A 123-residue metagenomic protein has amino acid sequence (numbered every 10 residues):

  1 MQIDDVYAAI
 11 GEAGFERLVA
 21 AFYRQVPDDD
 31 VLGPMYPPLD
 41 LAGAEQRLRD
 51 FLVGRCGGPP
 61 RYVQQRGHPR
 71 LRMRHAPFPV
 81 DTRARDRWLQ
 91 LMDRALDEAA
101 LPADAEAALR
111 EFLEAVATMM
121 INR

Functional and structural regions predicted by a protein language model:
M1-D4, E16, A20-D97, R110 (+1 more regions): Heme-based O2/NO sensor domains and their adjacent alpha-helical segments, primarily globin folds but also including
V6-A8: Short, motif-level signal for alpha-helix interfacial/capping segments enriched in acidic residues and aromatics/proline
G11-G14: Acidic, aliphatic-rich amphipathic alpha-helical segments
L96-E106: Inter-helical turn/loop segments and adjacent helix faces that build the functional surface of alpha-helical bundle
A105-R123: Preference for long, well-ordered alpha-helical segments
